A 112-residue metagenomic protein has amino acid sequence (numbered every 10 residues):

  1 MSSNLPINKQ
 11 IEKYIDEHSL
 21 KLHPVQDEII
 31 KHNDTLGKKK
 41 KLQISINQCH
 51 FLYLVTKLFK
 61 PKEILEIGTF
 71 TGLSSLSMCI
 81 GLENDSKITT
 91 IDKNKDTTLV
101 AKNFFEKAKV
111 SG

Functional and structural regions predicted by a protein language model:
M1-G112: A short alpha-helical cap/connector motif
